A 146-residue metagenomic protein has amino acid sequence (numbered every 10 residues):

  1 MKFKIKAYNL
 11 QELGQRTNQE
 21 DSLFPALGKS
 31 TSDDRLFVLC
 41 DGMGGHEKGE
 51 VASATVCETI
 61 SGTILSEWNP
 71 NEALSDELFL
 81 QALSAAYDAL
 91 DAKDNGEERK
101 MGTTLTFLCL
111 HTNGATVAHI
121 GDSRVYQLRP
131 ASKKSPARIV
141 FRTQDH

Functional and structural regions predicted by a protein language model:
M1-H146: PP2C/PPM-type serine/threonine phosphatase catalytic domain
